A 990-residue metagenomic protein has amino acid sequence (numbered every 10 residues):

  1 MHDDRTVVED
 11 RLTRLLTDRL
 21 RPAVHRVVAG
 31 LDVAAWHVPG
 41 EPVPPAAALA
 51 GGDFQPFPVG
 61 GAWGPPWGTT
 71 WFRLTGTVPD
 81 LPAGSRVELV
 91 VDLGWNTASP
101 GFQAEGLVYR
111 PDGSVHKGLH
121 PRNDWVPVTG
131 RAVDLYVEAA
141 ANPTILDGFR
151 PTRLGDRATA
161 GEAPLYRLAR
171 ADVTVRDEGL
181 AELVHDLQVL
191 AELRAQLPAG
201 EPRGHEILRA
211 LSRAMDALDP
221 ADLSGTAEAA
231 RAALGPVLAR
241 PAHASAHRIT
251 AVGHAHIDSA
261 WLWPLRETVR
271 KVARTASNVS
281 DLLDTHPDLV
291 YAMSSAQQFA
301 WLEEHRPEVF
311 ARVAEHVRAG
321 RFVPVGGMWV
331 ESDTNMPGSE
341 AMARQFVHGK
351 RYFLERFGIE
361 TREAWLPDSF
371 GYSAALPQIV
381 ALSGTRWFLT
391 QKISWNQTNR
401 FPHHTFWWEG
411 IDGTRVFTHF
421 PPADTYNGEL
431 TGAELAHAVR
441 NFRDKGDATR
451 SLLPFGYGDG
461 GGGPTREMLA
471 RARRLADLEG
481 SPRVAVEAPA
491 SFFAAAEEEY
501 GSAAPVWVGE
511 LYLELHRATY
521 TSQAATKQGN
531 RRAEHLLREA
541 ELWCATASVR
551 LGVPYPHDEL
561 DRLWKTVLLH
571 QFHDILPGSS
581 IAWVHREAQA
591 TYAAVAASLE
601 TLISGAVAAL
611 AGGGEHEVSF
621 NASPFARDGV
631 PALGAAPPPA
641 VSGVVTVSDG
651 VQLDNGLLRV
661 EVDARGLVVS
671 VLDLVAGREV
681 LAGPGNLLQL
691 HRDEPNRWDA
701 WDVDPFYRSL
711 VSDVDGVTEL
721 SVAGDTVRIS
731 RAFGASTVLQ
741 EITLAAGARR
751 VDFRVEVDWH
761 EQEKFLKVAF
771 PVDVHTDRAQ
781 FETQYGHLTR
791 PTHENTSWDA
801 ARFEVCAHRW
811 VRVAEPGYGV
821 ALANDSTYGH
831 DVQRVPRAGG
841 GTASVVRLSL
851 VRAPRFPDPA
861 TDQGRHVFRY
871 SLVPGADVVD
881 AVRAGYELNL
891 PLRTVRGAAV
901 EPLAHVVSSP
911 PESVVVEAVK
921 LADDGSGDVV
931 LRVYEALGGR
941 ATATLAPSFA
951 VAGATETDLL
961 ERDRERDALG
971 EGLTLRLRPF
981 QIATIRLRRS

Functional and structural regions predicted by a protein language model:
M1-P42, E162-W263, E534-S642, V919-K920 (+1 more regions): Histidine-centered catalytic/metal-binding microenvironments
H2-T13, T77-V78, V90-M336, R344 (+1 more regions): N-terminal catalytic cores of secreted or lumenal carbohydrate-active enzymes
A62-D80: Short beta-strands within extracellular/lumenal beta-sheet-rich domains
P79-L89, A748-R749, S926: Extended extracellular/luminal ectodomain segments enriched in beta-structured repeat modules
Q188-D219, H256, A260, T414-A611 (+3 more regions): Catalytic grooves of carbohydrate-active enzymes
A217-S224, A255-K271, S294-E303, G327-A343 (+5 more regions): The substrate-binding groove and active-site-proximal loops of carbohydrate-active enzymes, especially glycoside
A343-A375, L382, H437-L452: CE4/NodB-like, metal-dependent polysaccharide N-deacetylase domain that modifies extracellular/periplasmic N-acetylated
L376-L382, W395, H404, T431 (+7 more regions): C-terminal (or distal) subdomains of carbohydrate-active enzymes
